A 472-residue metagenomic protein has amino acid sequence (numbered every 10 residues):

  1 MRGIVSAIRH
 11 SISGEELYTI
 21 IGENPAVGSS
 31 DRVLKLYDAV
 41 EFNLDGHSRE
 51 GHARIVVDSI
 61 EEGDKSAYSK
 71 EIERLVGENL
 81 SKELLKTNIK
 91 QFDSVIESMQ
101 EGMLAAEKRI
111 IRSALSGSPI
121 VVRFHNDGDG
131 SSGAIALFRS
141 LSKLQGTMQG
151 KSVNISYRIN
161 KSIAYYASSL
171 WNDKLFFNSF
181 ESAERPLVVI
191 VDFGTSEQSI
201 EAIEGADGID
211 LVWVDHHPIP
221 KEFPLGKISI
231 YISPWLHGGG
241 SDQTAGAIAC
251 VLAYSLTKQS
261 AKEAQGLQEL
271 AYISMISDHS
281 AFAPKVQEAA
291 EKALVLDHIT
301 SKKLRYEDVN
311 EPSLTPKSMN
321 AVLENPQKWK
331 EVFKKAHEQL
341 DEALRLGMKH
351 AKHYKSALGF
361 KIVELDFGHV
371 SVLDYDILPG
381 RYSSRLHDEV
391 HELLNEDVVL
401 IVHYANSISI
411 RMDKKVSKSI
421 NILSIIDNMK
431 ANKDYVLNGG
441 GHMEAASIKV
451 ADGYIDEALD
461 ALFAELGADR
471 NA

Functional and structural regions predicted by a protein language model:
M1-S13, L44: Structural detector for short beta-strands of small beta-barrel domains
I21-L36: Beta-strand/loop nucleic-acid-binding surfaces
H47-E71: OB-fold/S1-family single-stranded nucleic acid-binding modules
K65-R123, S131, K143: An N-terminal, well-structured beta->alpha segment
L115-V122, N126-G128, F223-S371, L386-H387 (+3 more regions): A structured phosphate/pyrophosphate-recognition subdomain
N126-D129, K143-V214, I219-P224: N-terminal small/polar loop signature for handling phosphorylated ligands or for N-terminal nucleophile
G133-Q145, S384: Histidine-anchored nucleotide/phosphate-binding helix
I362-A472: Glycine-rich, acidic loop segments that terminate in or are immediately followed by a histidine
